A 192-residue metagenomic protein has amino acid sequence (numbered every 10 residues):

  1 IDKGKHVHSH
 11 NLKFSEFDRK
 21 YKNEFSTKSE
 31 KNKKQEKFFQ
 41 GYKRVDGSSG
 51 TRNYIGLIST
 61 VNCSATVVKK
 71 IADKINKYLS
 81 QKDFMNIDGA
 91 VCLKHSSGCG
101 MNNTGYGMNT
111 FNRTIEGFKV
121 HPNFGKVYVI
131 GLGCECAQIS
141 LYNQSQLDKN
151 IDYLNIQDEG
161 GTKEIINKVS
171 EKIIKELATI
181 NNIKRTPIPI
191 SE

Functional and structural regions predicted by a protein language model:
I1-E192: Metallocofactor- and cofactor-centric catalytic cores in central/energy metabolism, strongly enriched
